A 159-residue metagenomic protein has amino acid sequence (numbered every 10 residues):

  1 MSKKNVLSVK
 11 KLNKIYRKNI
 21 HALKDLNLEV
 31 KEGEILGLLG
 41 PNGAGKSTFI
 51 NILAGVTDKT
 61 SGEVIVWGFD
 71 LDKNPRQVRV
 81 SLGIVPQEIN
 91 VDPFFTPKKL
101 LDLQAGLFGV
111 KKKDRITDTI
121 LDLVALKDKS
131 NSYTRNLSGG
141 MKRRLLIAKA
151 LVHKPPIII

Functional and structural regions predicted by a protein language model:
P41-G45: Walker A (P-loop) phosphate-binding loop of ABC-type ATPase nucleotide-binding domains
G62-D70, Q77-V78: Conserved ABC transporter NBD signature motif
D102, G106-K129: Conserved ABC ATPase "signature" region
Y133-L137: Conserved ABC ATPase signature
I147: Hydrophobic anchor residue at the start of the ABC signature
K154: Conserved catalytic motifs of ABC-family nucleotide-binding domains
